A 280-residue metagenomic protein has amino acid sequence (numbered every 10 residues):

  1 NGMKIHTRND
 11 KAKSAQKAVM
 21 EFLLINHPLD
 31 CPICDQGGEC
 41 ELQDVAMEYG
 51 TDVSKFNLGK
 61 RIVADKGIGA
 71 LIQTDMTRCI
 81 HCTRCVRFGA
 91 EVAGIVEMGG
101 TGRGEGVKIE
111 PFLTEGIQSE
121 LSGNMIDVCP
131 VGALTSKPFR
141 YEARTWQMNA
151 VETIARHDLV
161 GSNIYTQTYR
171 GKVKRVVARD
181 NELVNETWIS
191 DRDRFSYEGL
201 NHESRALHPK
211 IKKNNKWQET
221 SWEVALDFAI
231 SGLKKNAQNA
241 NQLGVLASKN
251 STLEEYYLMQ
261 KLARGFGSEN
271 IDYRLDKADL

Functional and structural regions predicted by a protein language model:
N1-A155, V160-I164, K172: Fe-S ferredoxin-like electron-transfer domains and their immediately adjacent linker/connector regions across
L24, P28, D75, C82 (+3 more regions): Catalytic alpha/large subunits of respiratory electron-transfer oxidoreductases, centered on bis-MGD molybdoenzymes
